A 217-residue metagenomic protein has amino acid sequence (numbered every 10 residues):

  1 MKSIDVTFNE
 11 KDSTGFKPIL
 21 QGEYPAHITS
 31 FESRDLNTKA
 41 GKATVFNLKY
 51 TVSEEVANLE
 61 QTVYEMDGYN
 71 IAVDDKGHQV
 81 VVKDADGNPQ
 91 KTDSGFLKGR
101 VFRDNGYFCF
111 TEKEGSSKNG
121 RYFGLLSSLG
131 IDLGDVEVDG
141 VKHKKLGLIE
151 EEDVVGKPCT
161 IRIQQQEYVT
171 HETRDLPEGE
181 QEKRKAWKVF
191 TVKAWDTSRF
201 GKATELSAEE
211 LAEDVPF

Functional and structural regions predicted by a protein language model:
M1-F217: Short beta-rich binding modules
